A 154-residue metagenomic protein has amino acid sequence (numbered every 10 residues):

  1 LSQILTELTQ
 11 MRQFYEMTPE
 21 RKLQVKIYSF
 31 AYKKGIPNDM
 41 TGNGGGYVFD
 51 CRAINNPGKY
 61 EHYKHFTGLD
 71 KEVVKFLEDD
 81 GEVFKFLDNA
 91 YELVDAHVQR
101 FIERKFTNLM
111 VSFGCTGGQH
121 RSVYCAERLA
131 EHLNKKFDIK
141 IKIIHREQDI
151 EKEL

Functional and structural regions predicted by a protein language model:
L1-L109, D149-E151: C-terminal accessory "lid"/substrate-recognition subdomains
K26, M110-S112, K142-I144: A structural signal for isolated positions on well-ordered beta-strands in alpha/beta enzyme cores
F30, G114-T116, R146: Short loop/turn motifs enriched for small/polar and acidic residues
D88-D95, V123-E127, E131: A generic structural signal for well-ordered alpha-helical surface patches
T107-A130: Catalytic cysteine-centered active loop of the rhodanese-like fold, especially the PTP/DSP P-loop
A130-K140: Post-Walker A helix-loop "phosphate-sensing" segment adjacent to the P-loop in P-loop NTPases
D138-I150: Short beta-strand-centered segment that lines the nucleotide-binding/catalytic pocket of NTP-utilizing
L154: A glycine- and charged-residue-rich anion-binding loop/surface
